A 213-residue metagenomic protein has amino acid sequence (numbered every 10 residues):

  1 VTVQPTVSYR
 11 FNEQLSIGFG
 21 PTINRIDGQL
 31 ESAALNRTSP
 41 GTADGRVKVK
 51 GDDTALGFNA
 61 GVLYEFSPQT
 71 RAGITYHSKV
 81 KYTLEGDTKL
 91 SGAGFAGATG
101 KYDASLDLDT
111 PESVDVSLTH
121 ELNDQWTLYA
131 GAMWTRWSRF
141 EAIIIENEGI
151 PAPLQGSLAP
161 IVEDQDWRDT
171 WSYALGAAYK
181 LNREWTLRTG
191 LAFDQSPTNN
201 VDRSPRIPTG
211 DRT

Functional and structural regions predicted by a protein language model:
V1-T213: Outer-membrane beta-barrel porins/channels
